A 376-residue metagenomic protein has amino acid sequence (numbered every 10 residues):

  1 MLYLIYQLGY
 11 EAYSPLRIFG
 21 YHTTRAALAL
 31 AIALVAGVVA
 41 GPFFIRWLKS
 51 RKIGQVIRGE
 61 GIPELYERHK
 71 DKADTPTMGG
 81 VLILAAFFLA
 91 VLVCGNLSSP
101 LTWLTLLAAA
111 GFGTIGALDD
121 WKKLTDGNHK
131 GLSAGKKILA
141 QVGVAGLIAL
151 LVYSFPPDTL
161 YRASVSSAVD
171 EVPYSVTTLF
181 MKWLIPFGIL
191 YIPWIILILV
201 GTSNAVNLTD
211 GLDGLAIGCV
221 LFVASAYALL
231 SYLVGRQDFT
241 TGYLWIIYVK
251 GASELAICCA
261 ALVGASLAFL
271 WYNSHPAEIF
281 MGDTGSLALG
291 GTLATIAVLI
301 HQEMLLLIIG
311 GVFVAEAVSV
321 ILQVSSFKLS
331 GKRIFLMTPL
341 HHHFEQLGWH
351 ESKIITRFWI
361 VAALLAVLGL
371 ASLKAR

Functional and structural regions predicted by a protein language model:
L2-W47, A85-T114, W121, I148-Y174 (+1 more regions): Alpha-helical transmembrane segments
P42-E60: Membrane-interface helix-loop junction between the first two transmembrane segments
G54-R68, V81-F87: A short glycine/small-residue-enriched secondary-structure motif
G59-T75, H129-A140, H341, Q346: Juxtamembrane helix-capping/reentrant segments at transmembrane boundaries
D71-L84, K136-V144, L255, E351-V361: Select subsegments of transmembrane alpha-helices in polytopic membrane proteins, especially boundary-proximal
I115, K130, L139-A140, V144-L151: Short loop/hinge segments at the start of secondary-structure elements
K123-S133, T178-L184: Membrane interface segments of multi-pass transport proteins and intramembrane proteases
N128-V142, L221, A228-L233: Functional transmembrane or membrane-interface alpha-helices that line membrane-embedded catalytic, ligand-binding
